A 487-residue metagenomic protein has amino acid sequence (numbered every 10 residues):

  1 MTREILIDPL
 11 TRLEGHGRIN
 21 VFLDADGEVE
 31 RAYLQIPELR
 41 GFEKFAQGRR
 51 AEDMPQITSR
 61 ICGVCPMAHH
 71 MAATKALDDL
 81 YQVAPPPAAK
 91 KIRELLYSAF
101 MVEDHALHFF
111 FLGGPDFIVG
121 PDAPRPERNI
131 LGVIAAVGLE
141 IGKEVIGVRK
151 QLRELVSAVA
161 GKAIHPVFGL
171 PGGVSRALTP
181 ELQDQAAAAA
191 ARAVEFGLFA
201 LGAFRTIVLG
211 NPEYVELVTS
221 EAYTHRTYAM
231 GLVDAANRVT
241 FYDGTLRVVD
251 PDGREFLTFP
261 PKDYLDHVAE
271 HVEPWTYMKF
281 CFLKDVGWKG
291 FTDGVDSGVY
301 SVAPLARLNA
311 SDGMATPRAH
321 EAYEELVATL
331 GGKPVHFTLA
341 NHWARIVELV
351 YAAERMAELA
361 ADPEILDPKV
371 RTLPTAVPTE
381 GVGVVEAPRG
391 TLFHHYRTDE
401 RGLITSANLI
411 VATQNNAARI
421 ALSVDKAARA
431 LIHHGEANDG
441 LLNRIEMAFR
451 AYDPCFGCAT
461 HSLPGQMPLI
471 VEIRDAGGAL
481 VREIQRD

Functional and structural regions predicted by a protein language model:
M1-R389, V411-D487: Active-site bordering "gate/hinge" segments that shape substrate access to catalytic or cofactor-binding pockets
R389, H394-Y396, S406: A translation/RNA-centric and nucleic-acid-associated enzymatic feature enriched in Class II aminoacyl-tRNA synthetases
G402: Active-site catalytic microenvironments in core metabolic enzymes, especially phosphate/sugar-handling
T405-A407, V411: Active-site/pore-lining binding-face segments in mid-to-C-terminal subdomains
